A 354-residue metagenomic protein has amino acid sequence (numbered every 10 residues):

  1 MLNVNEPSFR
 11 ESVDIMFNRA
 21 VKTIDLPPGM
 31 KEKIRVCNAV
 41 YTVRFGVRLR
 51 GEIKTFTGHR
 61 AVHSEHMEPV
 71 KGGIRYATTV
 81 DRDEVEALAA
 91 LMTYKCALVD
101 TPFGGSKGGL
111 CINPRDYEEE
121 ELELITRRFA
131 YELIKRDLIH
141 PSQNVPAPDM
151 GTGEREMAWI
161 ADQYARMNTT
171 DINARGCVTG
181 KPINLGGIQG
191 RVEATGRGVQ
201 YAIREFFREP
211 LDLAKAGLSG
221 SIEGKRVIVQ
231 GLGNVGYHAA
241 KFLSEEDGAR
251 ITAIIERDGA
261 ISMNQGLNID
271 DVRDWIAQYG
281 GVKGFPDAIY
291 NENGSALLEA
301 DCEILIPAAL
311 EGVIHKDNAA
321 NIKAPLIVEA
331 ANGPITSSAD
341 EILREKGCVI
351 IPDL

Functional and structural regions predicted by a protein language model:
M1-A194, Q200-A202, F206-F207: N-terminal ligand-binding/catalytic initiation module
A87, D171-N173, A253-E256, I306-P307 (+2 more regions): General beta-strand structural signal in soluble alpha/beta enzymes
D116, E121, R155-D162, Q189 (+5 more regions): Short acidic, glycine/serine/threonine-rich loops at helix termini
I139-P141, S221-K225, A300-C302, A319-L326 (+1 more regions): Short, surface-exposed connector motifs at secondary-structure boundaries
N144-L185, R257-I304: Small/polar-residue-rich loop-to-helix segments that shape phosphate-bearing ligand pockets
G190-E299: Glycine-rich phosphate/diphosphate-binding loop of Rossmann-like nucleotide-binding domains
A309-L354: Rossmann-fold NAD(P)-binding glycine/threonine-rich loop
